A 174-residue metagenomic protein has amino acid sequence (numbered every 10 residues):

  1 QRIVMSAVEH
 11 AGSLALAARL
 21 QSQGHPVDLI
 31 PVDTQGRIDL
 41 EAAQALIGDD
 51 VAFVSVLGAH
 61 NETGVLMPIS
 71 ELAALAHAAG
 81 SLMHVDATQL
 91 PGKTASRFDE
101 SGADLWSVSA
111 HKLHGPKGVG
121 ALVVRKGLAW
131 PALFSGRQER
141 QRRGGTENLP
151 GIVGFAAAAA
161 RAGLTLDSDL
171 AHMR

Functional and structural regions predicted by a protein language model:
Q1-R174: Pyridoxal 5′-phosphate
